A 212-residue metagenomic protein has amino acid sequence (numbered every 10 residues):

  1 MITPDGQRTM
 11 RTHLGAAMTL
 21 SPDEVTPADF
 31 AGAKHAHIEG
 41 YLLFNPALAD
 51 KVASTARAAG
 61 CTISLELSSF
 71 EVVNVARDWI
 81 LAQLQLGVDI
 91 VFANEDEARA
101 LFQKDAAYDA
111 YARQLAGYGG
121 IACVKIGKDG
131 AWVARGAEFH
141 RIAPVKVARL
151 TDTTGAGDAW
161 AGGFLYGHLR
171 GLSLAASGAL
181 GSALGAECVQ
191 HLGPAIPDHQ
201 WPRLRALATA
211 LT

Functional and structural regions predicted by a protein language model:
M1-I38, R205-T212: Conserved N-terminal subdomain of the carbohydrate kinase-like
D5-Q7, G15-A16, Y41-L43, F70 (+2 more regions): Short glycine-rich anion-binding loops that position phosphate/pyrophosphate groups of nucleotides and phosphorylated
R11-T12, A33-Y41, C61-S68, F92-E95: Short beta-strands and strand-loop turn motifs
L14, P144-V145: Residue-level structural signal for beta-strand termini and adjacent loop
N45-A53: Active-site-adjacent beta->alpha loops and helix N-cap segments on the catalytic face of soluble alpha/beta enzymes
L48-A49, A76-R77, Q200: Residues at alpha-helix caps and immediate loop-helix transition turns in enzyme cores, especially N- and C-cap
A53-T62, S68-R141: Conserved phosphate/ATP/ADP-binding segment of small-molecule kinases
G117-V124, K128, V145-L211: Conserved post-catalytic alpha-helical subdomain immediately downstream of the catalytic base and nucleotide-binding
